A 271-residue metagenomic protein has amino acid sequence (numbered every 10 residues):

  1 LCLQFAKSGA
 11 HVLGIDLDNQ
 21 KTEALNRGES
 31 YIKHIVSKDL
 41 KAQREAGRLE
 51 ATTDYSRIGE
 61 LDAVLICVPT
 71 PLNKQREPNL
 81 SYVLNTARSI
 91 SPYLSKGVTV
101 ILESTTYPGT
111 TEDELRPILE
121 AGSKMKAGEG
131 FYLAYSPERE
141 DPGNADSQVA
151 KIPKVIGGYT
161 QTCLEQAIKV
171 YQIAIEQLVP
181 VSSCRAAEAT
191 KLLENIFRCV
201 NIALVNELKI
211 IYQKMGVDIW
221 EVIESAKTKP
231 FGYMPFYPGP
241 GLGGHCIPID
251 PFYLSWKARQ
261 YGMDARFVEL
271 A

Functional and structural regions predicted by a protein language model:
L1-A271: Structural/interface elements that position substrates and couple domains in central-metabolism enzymes
